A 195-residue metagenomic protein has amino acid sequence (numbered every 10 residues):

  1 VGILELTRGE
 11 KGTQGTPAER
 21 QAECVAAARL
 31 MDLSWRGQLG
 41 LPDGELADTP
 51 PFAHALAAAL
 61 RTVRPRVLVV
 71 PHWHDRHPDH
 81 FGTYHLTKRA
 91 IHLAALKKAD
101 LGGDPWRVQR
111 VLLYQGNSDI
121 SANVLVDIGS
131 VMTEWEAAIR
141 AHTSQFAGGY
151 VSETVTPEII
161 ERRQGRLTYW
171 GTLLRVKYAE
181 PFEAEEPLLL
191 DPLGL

Functional and structural regions predicted by a protein language model:
V1-V63, E183, P192-L195: Active-site rim/loop-helix segments in enzyme catalytic domains that contact anionic ligands
A47-L195: Metal-dependent de-N-acetylase/amidase catalytic core
